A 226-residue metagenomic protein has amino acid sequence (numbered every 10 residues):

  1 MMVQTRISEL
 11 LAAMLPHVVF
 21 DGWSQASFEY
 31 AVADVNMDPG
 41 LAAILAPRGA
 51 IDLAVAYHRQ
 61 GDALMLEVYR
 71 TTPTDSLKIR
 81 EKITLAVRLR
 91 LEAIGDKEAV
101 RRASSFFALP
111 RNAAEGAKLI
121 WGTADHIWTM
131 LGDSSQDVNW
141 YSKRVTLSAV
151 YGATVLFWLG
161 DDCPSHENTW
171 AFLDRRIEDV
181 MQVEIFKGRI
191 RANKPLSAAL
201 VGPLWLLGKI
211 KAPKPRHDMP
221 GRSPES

Functional and structural regions predicted by a protein language model:
M2-G40, R48-V55, R59: Short, amphipathic alpha-helix enriched in basic
V68-R102: Hydrophobic alpha-helical connector segments
I79-A93, L119, T123-M130, R176: C-terminal ligand-sensing/allosteric alpha-helical core of TetR-family HTH transcriptional regulators
A93-A114, K118: Amphipathic alpha-helical segments used for helix-helix packing
R111-D133, Y141-S148, G152: Amphipathic alpha-helical packing segments from all-alpha helical-bundle domains
D133-S148, G152-P195: Hydrophobic/aromatic-rich alpha-helical bundle segments in the mid-to-C-terminal region
F186-S226: Long, charge-rich low-complexity segments
